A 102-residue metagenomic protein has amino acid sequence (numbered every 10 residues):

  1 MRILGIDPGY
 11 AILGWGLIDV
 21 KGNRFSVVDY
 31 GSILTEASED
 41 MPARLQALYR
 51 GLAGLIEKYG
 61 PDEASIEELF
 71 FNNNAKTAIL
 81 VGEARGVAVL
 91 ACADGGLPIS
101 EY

Functional and structural regions predicted by a protein language model:
M1-Y102: Phosphate- and other anionic-substrate recognition elements at nucleic-acid/protein interfaces
